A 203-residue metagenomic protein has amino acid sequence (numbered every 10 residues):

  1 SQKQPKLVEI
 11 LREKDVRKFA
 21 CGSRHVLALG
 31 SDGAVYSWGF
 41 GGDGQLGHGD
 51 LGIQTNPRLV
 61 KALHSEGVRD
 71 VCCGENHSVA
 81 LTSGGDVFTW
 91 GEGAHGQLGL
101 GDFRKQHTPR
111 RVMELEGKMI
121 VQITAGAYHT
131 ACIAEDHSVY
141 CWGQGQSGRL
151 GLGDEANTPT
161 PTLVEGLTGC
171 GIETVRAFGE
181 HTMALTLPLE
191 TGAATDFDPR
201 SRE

Functional and structural regions predicted by a protein language model:
S1, D15, G22-S23, I53 (+8 more regions): Beta-rich catalytic cores
S1-Q4, L29, Y36-Q54, F88-T108 (+4 more regions): Short glycine/serine- and acidic-residue-enriched loop/turn motifs that recur at repeat junctions
E9-L11, K61-A62, M113-E114, E165-G166: Surface loop/turn motifs at the tips and blade-to-blade linkers of beta-strand repeat domains
A20, A28, R58-K61, C72 (+6 more regions): Conserved beta-strand position repeated across blades of beta-propeller domains
H25-A28, S37, H77-A80, T89 (+3 more regions): Conserved core positions of repeat-based scaffolds
R69, V121, E135, T168 (+1 more regions): Ankyrin-repeat-protein effector appendages
V112-I120, G153-V175: Conserved blade-ending motifs and adjacent loop-strand segments that build the rim/top face of beta-propeller domains
T124-H129, I133-D136, Q144-G145: Loop/turn-rich, solvent-exposed surfaces of beta-rich toroidal or solenoidal domains
